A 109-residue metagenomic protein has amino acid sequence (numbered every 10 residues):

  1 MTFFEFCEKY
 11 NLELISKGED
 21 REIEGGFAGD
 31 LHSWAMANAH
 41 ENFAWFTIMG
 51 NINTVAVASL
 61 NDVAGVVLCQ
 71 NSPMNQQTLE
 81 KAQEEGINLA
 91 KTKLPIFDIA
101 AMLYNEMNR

Functional and structural regions predicted by a protein language model:
M1-N38, L89: Conserved catalytic and cofactor-binding micro-motifs that handle phosphate-bearing ligands or nucleotide cofactors
I23, H32-A44, M49-R109: Feature captures the catalytic cores and cofactor-binding loops of soluble hydro-lyases/lyases that act on carboxylate
